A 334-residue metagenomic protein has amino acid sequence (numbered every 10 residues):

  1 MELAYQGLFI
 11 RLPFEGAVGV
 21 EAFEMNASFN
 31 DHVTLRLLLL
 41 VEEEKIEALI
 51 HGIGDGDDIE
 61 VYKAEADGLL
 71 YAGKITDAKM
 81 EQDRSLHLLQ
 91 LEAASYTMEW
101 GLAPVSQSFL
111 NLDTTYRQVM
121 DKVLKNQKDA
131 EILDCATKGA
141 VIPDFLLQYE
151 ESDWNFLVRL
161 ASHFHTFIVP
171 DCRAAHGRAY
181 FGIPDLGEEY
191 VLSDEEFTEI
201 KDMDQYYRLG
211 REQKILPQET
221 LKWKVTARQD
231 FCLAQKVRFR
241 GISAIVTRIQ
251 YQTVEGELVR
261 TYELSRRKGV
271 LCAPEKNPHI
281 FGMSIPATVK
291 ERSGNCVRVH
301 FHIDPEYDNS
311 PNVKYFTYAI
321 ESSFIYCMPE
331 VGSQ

Functional and structural regions predicted by a protein language model:
M1-Q334: Amphipathic alpha-helical and helix-coil boundary elements used as assembly and membrane-proximal scaffolds
